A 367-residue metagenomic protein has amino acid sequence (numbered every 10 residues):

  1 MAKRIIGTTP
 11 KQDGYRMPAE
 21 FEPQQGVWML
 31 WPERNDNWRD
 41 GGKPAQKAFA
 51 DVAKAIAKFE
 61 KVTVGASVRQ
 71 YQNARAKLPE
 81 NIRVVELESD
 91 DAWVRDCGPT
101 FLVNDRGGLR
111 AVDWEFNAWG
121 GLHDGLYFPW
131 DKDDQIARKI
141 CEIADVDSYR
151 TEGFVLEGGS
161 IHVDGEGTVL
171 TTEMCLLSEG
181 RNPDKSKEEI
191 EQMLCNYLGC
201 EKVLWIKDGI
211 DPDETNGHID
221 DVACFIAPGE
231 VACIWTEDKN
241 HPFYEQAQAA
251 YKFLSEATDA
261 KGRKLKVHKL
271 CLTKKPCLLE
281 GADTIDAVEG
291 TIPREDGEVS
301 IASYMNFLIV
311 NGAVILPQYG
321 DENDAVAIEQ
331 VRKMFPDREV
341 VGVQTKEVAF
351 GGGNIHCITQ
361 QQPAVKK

Functional and structural regions predicted by a protein language model:
M1-K367: Histidine/cysteine-enriched polar flanking segments
